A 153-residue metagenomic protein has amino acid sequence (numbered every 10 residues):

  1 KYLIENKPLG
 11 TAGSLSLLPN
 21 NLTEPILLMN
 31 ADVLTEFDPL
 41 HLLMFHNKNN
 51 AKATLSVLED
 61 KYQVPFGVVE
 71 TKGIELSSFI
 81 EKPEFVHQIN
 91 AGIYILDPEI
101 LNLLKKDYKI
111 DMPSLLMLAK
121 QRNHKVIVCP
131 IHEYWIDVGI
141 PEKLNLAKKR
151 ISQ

Functional and structural regions predicted by a protein language model:
K1-G73: Conserved beta-loop-beta/alpha segment of the NTase-like Rossmann-fold superfamily that binds/positions NTPs
I26-L27, L34, L40-N47, D60-Q63 (+1 more regions): Catalytic-core segments of class I nucleotidyltransferases/pyrophosphorylases that form NMP-activated intermediates
